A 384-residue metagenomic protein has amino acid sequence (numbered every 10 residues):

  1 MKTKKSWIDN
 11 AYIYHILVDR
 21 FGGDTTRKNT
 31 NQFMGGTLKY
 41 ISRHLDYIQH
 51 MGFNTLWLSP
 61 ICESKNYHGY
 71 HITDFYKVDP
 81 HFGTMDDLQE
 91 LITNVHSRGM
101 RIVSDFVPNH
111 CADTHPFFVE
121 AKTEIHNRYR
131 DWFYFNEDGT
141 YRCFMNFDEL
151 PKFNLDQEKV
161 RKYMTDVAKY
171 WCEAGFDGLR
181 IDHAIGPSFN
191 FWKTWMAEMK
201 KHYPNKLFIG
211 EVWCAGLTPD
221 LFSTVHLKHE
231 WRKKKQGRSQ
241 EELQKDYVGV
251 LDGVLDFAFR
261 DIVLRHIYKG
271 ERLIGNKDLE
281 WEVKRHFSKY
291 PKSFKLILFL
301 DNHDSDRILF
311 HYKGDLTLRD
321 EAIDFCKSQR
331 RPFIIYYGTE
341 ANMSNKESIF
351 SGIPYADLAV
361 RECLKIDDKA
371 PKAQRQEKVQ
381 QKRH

Functional and structural regions predicted by a protein language model:
T3-Y12, L17-N54, I61-A174, W192-H202 (+2 more regions): Substrate-binding/active-site clefts of carbohydrate-active enzymes
Y12-H15, L56-L58, I102-S104, L179 (+3 more regions): Hydrophobic faces of well-ordered beta-strands that scaffold small-molecule active sites in alpha/beta enzyme cores
D19-F21, I61-E63, V107-N109, A184-G186 (+3 more regions): Active-site beta-loop-alpha junctions enriched in small/polar residues
I92, H96-R98, D166, D182-K292 (+4 more regions): Active-site-proximal helices and loops of the catalytic beta/alpha 8
V103, G178-A184, I308-L309: Short catalytic-loop micro-motif centered on adjacent basic/acidic residues
L300-R307: Active-site neighborhood of divalent metal-dependent phosphoester/pyrophosphate hydrolases
K327-T339: C-terminal substrate/ligand-recognition segments
